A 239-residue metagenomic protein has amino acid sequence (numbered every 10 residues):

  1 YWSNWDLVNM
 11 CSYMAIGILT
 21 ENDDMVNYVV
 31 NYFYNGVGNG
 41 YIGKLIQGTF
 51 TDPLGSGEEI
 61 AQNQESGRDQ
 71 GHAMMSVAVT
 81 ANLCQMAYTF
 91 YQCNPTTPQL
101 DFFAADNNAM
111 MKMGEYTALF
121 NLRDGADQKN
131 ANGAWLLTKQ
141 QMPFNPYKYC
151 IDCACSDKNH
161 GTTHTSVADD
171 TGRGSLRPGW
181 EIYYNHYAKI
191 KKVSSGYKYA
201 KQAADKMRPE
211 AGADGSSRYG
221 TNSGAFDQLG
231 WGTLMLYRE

Functional and structural regions predicted by a protein language model:
Y1-Y91: Aromatic-lined, polymer-binding surfaces characteristic of secreted/periplasmic polysaccharide-degrading enzymes
W2, A15, Q99, G220-A225: Generic structural signal for short, flexible, solvent-exposed coil/loop and linker residues
G17-G38, Q85-M111, V167, T171 (+1 more regions): Structural helix-adjacent loops and short alpha-helical linkers that scaffold large soluble proteins
Q47, Q62-Q64, Q70, Q85 (+6 more regions): Residue-identity detector for glutamine
F102-E239: CBM-like carbohydrate-recognition segments
